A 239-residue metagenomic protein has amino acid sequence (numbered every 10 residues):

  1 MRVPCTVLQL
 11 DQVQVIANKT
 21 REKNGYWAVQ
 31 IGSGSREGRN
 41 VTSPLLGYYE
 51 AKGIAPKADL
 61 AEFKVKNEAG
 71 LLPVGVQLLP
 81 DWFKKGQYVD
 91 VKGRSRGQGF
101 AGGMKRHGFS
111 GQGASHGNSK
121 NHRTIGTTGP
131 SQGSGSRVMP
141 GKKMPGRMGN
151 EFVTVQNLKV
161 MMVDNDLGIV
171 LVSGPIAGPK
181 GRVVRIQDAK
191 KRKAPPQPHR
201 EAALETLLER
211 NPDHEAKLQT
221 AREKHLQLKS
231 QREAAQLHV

Functional and structural regions predicted by a protein language model:
M1-V239: Extended basic (Lys/Arg/His-rich) segments that typically form rRNA-contacting surfaces in ribosomal proteins
